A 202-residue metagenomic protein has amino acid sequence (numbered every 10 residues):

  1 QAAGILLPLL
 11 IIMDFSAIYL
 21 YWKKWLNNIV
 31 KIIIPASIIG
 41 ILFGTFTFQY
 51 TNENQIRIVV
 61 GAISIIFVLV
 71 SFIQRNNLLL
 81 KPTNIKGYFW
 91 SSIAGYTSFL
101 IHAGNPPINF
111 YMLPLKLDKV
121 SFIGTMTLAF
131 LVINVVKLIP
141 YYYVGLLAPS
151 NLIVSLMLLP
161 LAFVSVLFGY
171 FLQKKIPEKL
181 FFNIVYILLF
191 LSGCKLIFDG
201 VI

Functional and structural regions predicted by a protein language model:
Q1-K31, W90-G95, N105-L159, F163-V166: Small-residue-rich hydrophobic segments that form or flank transmembrane alpha-helices in multi-pass membrane proteins
G4-I73: Membrane helix-loop-helix hairpins that form the core translocation module of multi-pass transporters
L7, G61-S64, V68, T127 (+2 more regions): Residues within membrane-spanning alpha-helices of integral membrane proteins, especially the hydrophobic core/packing
S16-W22, V59-T83, Y170-F171, L191-I202: Transmembrane helix exit motif
F43-Q49, R57, T97-A103, K137-L138 (+1 more regions): Hydrophobic alpha-helical transmembrane segments in multi-pass integral membrane proteins
T45-Q55, L79-L80, Y141-I153, D199-I202: Membrane-interface helix termini and inter-helical loops of multi-pass transporters
F168-F190: Interfacial loop-to-transmembrane junctions
